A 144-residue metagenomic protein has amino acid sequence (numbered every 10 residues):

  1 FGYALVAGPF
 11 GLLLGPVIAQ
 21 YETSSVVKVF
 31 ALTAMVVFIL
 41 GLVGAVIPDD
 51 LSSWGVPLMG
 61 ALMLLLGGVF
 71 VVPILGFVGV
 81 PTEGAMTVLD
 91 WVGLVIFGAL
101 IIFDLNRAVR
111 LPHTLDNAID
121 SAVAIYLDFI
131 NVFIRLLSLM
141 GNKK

Functional and structural regions predicted by a protein language model:
F1-K144: A hydrophobic alpha-helical transmembrane-helix feature that marks the membrane cores and membrane-interface segments
